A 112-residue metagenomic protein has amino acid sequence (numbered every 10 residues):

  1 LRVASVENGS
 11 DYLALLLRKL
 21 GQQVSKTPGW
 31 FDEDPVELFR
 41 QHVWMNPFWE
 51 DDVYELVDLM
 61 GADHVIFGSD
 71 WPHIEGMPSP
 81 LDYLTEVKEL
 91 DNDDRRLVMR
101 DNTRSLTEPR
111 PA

Functional and structural regions predicted by a protein language model:
L1-I66: Catalytic pocket-lining loop regions of alpha/beta-barrel enzymes, especially the amidohydrolase/enolase/GH5 lineages
Y12, W44, E50-E55, L59-H64 (+1 more regions): Mid-to-C-terminal alpha-helical segments outside catalytic/metal-binding sites
S69: Single, functionally critical "micro-switch" positions that shape active/binding sites and transmembrane helices
